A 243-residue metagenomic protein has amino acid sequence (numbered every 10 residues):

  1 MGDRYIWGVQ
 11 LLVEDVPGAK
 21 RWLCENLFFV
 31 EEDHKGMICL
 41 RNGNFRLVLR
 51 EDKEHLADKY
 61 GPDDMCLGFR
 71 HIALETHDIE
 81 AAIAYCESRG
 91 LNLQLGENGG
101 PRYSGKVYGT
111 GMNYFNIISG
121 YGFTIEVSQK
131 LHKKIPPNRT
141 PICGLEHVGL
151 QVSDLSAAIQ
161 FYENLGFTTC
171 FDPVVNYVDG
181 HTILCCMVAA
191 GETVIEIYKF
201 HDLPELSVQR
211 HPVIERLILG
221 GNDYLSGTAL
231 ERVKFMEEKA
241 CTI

Functional and structural regions predicted by a protein language model:
M1, A84-P141, D172-F200, R216-I243: Vicinal oxygen chelate
M1-K53, A81, S88, Q94-M112 (+1 more regions): Core segments of cupin and vicinal oxygen chelate
Y5-E14, I38-R41, K59-R89, N113-I118 (+4 more regions): Vicinal oxygen chelate
K35-G36, K59-D63, N98-G99, D172-N176 (+2 more regions): Short, tandemly repeated low-complexity microdomains enriched for cysteine and small residues
L49, H55-K59, N92, K133-P136 (+1 more regions): A short local loop/turn or secondary-structure capping micro-motif enriched for an aromatic residue
R50, A73-E75, S128, Y198: A cross-family glycoside hydrolase active-site/sugar-binding cleft signature
G166-F167, L203, A240: Short linear sequence elements within intrinsically disordered, low-complexity coil regions
